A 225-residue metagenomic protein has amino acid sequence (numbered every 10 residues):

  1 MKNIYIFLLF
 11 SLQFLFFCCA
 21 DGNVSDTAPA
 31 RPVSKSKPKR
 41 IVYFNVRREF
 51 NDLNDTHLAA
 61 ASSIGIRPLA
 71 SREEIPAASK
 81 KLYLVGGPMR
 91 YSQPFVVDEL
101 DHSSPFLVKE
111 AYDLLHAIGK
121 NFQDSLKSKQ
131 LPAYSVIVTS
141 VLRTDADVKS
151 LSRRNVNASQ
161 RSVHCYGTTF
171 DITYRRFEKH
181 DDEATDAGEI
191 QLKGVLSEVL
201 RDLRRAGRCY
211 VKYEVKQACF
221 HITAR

Functional and structural regions predicted by a protein language model:
M1-P29: Bacterial Sec-dependent N-terminal signal peptides
G22-L115, G119, D124-L126, T223: Extracytoplasmic cell-surface/polysaccharide-interacting catalytic and binding patches
V97-K109, V136-V138, H180-I190, T223-A224: Second-shell loop/turn segments in exported
L107-L114, I118, P132, D147 (+1 more regions): Stable alpha-helical elements in mature extracytoplasmic
G119-K129, L200-G207: Sec/Tat-exported extracytoplasmic proteins
L131-V148: Acidic helix-start/capping segments at beta-turn-to-alpha-helix junctions
D145-Q160: Charged, often glycine-rich, active-site loop that binds/positions anionic groups
R161-R225: Catalytic cores and adjacent binding grooves of peptidoglycan-active enzymes
